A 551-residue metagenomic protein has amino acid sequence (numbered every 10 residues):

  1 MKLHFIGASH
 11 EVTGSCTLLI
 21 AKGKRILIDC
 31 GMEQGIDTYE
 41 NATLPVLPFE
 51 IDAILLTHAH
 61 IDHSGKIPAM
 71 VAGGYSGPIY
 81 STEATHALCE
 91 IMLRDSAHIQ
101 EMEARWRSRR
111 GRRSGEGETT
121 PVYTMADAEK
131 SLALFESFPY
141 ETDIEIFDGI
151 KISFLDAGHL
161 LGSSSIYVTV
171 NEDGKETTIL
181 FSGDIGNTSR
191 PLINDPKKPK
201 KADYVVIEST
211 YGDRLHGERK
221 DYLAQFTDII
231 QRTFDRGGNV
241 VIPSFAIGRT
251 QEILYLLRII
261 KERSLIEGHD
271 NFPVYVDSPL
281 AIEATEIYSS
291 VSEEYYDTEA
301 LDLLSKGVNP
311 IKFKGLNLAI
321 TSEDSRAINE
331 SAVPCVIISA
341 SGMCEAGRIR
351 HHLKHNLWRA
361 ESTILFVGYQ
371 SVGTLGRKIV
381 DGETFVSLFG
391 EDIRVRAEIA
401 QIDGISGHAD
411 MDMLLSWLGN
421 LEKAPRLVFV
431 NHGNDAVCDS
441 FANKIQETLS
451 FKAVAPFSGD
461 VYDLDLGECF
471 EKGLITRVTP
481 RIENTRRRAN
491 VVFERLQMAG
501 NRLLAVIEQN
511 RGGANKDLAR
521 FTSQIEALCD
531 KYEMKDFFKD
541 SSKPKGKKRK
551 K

Functional and structural regions predicted by a protein language model:
M1-L55, H60, S64, A69-E252 (+2 more regions): His/Asp/Glu-rich metal-coordinating catalytic cores of metallo-dependent phosphodiesterases/hydrolases acting on
Q100-R105, S292-S305, F470-V492: A polyampholytic, Gly/Pro-enriched intrinsically disordered region
I150-F154, I287-Y295, L415, D465-R477: Short, surface-exposed amphipathic charged segments that create phosphate/polyanion-binding patches used for binding
P191-V206, S292-E299, Q370-R396: Short, compositionally biased "basic patch" segments
I229-L375, E383-S387, E422, V437 (+2 more regions): Hard-cation-handling environments
R359, N434-V478: C-terminal, active-site-flanking charged/polar segments
S387-L418: Generic long, charged, amphipathic alpha-helical segments
G459-S523: Charged, amphipathic alpha-helical linkers/stalks
